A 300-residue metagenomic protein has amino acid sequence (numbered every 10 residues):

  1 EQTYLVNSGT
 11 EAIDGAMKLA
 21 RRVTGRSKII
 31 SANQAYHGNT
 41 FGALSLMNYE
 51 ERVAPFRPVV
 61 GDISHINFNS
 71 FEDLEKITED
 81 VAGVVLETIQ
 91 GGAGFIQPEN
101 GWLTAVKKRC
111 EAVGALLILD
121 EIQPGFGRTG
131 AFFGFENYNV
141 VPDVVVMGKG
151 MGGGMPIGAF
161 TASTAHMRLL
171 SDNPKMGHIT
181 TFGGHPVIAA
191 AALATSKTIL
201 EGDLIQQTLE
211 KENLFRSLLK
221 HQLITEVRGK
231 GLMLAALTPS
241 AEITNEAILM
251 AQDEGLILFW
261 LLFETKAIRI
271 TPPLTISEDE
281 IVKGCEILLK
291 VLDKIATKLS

Functional and structural regions predicted by a protein language model:
E1-S300: Conserved N-terminal phosphate-binding loop of PLP-dependent enzymes in the Aspartate aminotransferase
